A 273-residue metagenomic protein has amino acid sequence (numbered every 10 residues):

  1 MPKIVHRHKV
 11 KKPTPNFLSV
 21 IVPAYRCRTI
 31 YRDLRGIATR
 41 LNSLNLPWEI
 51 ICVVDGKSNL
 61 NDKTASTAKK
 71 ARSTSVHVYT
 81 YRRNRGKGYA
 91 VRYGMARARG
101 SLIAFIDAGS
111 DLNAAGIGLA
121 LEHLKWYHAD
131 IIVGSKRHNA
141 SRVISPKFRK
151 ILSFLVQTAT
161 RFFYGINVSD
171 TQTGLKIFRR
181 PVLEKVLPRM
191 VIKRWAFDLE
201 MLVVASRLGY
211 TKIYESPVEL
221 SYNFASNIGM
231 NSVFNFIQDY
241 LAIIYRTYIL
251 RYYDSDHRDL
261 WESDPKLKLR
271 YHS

Functional and structural regions predicted by a protein language model:
M1-L18, P23, T29, G36 (+1 more regions): Hydrophobic helical membrane-anchoring modules
A24-Y31, V54, S58: A structural helix-start
I37, G94, G109, R179 (+2 more regions): Residue-level signature of catalytic and energy-coupling elements of molecular machines, predominantly ATP/GTP-dependent
I37-Y79: Acidic donor-binding segment of Leloir-type glycosyltransferases
C52-V54, T80-R82, S135, P217-E219: Residue-level recognition of beta-strand->loop/alpha-helix junctions
D55-K57, R83, A108-S110, K136-H138: Short, ordered loop/turn segments at secondary-structure junctions
Y81-R85, Y89-R97, L102, A115-W195 (+2 more regions): Acceptor/aglycone-binding surface of glycosyltransferases and processive sugar-polymer synthases
S101-D111: Short beta-strand-to-loop acidic/aromatic patch adjacent to the donor-nucleotide binding site
